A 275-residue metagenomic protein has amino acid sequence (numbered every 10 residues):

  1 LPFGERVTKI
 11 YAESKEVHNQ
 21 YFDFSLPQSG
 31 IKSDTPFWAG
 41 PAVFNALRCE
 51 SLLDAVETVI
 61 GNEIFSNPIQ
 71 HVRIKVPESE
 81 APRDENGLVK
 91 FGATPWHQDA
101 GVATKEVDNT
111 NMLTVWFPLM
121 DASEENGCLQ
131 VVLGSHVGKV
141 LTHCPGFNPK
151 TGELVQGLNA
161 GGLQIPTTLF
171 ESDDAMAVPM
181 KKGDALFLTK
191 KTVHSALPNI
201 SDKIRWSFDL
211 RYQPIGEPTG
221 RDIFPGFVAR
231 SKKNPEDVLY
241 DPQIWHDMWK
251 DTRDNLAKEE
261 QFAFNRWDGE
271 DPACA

Functional and structural regions predicted by a protein language model:
L1-W96, V102-K105: Non-heme Fe(II)-dependent double-stranded beta-helix
K9, E16-V17, C144-F147, K182-F187 (+1 more regions): Non-heme Fe(II)/2-oxoglutarate
N67, N126, K203-S207: Short edge beta-strand segments in beta-sheet-rich domains
P77, A122-V193: Double-stranded beta-helix
S79-V89, W96, E106-V107, E125-V131 (+2 more regions): A short secondary-structure junction signal
G87-L88, G92-Q98, P149, G157-E171 (+1 more regions): Short, surface-exposed loop/helix-turn segments at secondary-structure junctions that function as lids/hinges flanking
H97, G101-E124, P179-K182, F187 (+1 more regions): Short, conserved beta-strand element in jelly-roll/cupin
